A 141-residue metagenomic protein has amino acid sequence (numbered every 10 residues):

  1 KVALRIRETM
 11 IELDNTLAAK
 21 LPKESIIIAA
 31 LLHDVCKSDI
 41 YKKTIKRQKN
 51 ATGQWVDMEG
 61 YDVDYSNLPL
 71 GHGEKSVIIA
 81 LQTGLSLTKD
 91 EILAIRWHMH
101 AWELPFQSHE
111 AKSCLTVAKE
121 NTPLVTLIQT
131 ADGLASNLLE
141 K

Functional and structural regions predicted by a protein language model:
K1-I11: Amphipathic, well-packed alpha-helical segments that form the structural scaffold of globular domains
I11, N15-K141: Divalent metal-dependent catalytic cores for phosphoryl transfer on phosphate-bearing substrates
